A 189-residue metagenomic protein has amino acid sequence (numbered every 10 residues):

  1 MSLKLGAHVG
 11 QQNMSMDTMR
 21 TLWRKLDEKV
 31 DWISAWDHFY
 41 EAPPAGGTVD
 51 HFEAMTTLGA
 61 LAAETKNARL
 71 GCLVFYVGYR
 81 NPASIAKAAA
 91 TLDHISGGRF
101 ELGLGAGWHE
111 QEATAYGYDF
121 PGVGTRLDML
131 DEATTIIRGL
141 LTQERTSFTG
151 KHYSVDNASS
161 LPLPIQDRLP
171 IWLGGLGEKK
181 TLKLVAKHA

Functional and structural regions predicted by a protein language model:
M1-A189: Active-site-adjacent structural elements that line small-molecule/cofactor binding pockets in enzymes
